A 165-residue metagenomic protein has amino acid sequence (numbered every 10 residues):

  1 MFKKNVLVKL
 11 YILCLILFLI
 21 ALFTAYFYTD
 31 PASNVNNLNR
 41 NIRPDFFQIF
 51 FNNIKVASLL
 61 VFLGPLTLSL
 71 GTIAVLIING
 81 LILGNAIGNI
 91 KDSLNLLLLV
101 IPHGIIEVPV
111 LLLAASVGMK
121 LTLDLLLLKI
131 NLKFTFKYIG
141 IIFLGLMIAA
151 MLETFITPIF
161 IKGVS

Functional and structural regions predicted by a protein language model:
F2-P31: N-terminal signal-anchor transmembrane alpha helix
L17-A21, A25, V56, G145 (+2 more regions): Alpha-helical transmembrane segments of multipass membrane proteins
Y26-F27, G64-N85, N89: Transmembrane alpha-helix/helix-exit interface in multi-pass inner-membrane proteins
Y26-I42, I77: Interfacial/capping segments of alpha-helical transmembrane domains
R43-L68: Interfacial helix-start motif at the membrane-water boundary
N95-A115: Short alpha-helical packing/oligomerization segments
L113-L128: Transmembrane alpha-helical segments of integral membrane proteins
L125-S165: Terminal transmembrane helical module of multi-pass membrane proteins
